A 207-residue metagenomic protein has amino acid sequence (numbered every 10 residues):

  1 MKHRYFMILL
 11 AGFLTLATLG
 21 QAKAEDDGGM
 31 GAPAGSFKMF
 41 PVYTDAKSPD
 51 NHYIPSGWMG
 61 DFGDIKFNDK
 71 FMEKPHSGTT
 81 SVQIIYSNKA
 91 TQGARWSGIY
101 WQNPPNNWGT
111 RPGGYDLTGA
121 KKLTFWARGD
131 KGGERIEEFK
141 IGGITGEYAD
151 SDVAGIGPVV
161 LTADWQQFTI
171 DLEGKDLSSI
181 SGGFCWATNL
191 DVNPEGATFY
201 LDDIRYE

Functional and structural regions predicted by a protein language model:
M1-I8: Bacterial N-terminal signal peptides that target proteins for export
I8-L9, N51: A ubiquitous, low-specificity "background" feature that marks scattered single residues across proteins without
L9-A17: Bacterial N-terminal signal peptides
A17-T18, A127: A short hydrophobic/aromatic micro-motif that marks alpha-helical segments and, especially, helix-coil
A24-E207: Beta-rich carbohydrate-recognition modules and glycan-binding surfaces
